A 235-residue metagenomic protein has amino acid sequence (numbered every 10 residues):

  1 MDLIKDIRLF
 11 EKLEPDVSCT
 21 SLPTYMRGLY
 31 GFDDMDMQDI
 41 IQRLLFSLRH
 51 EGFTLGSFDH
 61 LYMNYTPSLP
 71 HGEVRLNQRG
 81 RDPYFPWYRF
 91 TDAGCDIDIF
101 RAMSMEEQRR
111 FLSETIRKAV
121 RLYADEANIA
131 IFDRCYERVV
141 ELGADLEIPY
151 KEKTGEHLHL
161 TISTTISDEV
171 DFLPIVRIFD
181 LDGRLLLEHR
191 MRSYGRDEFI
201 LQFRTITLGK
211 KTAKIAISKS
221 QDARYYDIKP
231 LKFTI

Functional and structural regions predicted by a protein language model:
M1-E114, D197-I235: Acidic, small-residue rich beta-repeat scaffolds with periodic aromatic anchors
S104-K151: Long amphipathic alpha-helical scaffold segments
D125-L142, P174-S193, S220-I235: Surface-exposed loop/turn elements that mediate protein-protein interactions on large endomembrane-trafficking
A144-K151, S193-I206: Repeated scaffold domains used in trafficking and secretory/extracellular systems, primarily beta-propellers
T154-G155: Residue-level detector of Asp-centered blade-edge/turn motifs that repeat once per structural unit in beta-propeller
L158-I162: Structural core positions within WD40/WD-like beta-propeller blades
I166-E169, S220-D222: Short glycine/acidic-enriched loop and turn motifs that connect beta-strands
D171-P174, L201-Q202: Short, surface-exposed coil-to-beta transition loops
